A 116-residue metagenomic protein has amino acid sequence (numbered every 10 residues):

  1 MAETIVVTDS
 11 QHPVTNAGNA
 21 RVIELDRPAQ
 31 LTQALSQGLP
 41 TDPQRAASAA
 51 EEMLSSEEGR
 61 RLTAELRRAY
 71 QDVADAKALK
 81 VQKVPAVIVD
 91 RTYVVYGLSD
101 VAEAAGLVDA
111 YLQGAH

Functional and structural regions predicted by a protein language model:
M1-R45: N-terminal secretory signal peptides
Q11-P13, Y93-V95, V101: Solvent-exposed loop/turn segments at secondary-structure junctions within structured extracellular/periplasmic domains
S36-R67: Aromatic- and Gly/Pro-rich amphipathic surface segment
S48, E52, A74, A78 (+2 more regions): Charged/polar, solvent-exposed surface patches and flexible loops
R61-V81: Thioredoxin-like thiol-disulfide oxidoreductase module
V84-V95: A short, hydrophobic beta-strand/beta-hairpin element that forms part of a small beta-sheet core
G97-H116: C-terminal partner/receptor-binding element of secreted or periplasmic proteins
